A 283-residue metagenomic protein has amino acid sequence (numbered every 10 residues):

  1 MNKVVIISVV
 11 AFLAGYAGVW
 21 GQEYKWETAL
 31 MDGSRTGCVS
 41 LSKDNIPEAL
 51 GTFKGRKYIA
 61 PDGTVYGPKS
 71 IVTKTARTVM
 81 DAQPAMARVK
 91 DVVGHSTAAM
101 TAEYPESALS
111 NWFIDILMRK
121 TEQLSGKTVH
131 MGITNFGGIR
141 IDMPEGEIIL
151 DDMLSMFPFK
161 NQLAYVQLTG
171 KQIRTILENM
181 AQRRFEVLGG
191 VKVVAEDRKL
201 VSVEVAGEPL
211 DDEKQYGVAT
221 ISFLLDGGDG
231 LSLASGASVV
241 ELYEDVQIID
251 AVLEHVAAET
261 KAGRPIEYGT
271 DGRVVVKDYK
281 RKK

Functional and structural regions predicted by a protein language model:
M1-E27: Bacterial Sec-dependent N-terminal signal peptides
I7-S8, S40, N45, T75: Coil residues (strongly favoring Ser/Thr
E23-Y66, S107, N111-K283: Feature captures C-terminal
A49-T78, A85, V89-V92: Extracellular pro-sequences of secreted precursors
T75-A82, V191, V252: Generic hydrophobic, helix-prone segments enriched in Leu/Val/Ile
M80-H95, E147-D151, F223-G228: Short, compositionally biased low-complexity segments
A85-Y104, L231-A237: Acidic/histidine-rich, surface-exposed loop or edge segments in extracytoplasmic proteins
